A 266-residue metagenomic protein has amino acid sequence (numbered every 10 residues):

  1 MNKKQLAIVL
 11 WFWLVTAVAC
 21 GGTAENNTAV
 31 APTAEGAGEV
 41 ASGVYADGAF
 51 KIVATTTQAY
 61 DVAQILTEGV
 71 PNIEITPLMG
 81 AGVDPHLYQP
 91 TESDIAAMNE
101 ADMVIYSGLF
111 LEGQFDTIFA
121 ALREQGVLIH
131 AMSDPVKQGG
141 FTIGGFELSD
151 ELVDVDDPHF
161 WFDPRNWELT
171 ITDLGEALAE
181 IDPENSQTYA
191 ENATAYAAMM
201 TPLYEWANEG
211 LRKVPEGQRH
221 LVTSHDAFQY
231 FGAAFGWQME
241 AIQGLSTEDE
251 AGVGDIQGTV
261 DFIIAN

Functional and structural regions predicted by a protein language model:
M1-V9: Bacterial N-terminal signal peptides that target proteins for export
V9-A17: Bacterial N-terminal signal peptides
C20-N266: Extracytoplasmic metal-acquisition and chelation regions
